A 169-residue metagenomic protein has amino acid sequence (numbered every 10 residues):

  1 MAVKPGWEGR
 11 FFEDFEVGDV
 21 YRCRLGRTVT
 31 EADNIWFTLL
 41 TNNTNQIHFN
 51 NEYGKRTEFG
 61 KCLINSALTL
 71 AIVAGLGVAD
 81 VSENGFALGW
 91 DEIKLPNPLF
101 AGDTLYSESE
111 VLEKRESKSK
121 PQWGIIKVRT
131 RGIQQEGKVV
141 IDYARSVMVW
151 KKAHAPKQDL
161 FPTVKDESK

Functional and structural regions predicted by a protein language model:
M1-E16, L99-D103, E108-K169: HotDog/MaoC-like acyl-thioester-processing domains
A2-G89, I141, K152-K169: Hot-dog-fold acyl-thioester-processing enzymes
R27-T30, K94, V111-R115: Short, charged beta-turn/beta-strand-edge "cap" motif at the junction between a beta-strand and an adjacent loop
G89-W90, K94-L99: Short, conserved aromatic-histidine micro-motifs
